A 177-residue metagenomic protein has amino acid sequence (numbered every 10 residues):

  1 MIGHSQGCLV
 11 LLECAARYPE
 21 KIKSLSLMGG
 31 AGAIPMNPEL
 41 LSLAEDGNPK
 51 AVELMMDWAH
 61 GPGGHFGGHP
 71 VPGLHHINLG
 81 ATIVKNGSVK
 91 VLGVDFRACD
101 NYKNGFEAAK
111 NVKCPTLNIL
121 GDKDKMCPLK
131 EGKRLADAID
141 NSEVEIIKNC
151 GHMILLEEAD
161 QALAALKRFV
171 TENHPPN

Functional and structural regions predicted by a protein language model:
M1-G3, M28: Short beta-strand immediately N-terminal to the catalytic nucleophile in serine-hydrolase-like folds
G3-S5, G121: Conserved alpha/beta-hydrolase "nucleophile elbow" surrounding the catalytic nucleophile
L9-L54: Flexible "cap/lid" loop of the alpha/beta hydrolase fold
S42-N111: Conserved alpha/beta-hydrolase catalytic His-Asp/Glu region
V112, N118-L120, D124: Short beta-strand/loop motif that positions the catalytic acidic residue of the alpha/beta-hydrolase fold
K125-E131: Conserved alpha/beta-hydrolase "acid-adjacent" motif
K133-S142: Active-site-adjacent alpha-helix of alpha/beta-hydrolase-fold enzymes
N141-N177: Catalytic active-site module of serine/aspartate enzymes centered on a nucleophile-bearing elbow/loop
